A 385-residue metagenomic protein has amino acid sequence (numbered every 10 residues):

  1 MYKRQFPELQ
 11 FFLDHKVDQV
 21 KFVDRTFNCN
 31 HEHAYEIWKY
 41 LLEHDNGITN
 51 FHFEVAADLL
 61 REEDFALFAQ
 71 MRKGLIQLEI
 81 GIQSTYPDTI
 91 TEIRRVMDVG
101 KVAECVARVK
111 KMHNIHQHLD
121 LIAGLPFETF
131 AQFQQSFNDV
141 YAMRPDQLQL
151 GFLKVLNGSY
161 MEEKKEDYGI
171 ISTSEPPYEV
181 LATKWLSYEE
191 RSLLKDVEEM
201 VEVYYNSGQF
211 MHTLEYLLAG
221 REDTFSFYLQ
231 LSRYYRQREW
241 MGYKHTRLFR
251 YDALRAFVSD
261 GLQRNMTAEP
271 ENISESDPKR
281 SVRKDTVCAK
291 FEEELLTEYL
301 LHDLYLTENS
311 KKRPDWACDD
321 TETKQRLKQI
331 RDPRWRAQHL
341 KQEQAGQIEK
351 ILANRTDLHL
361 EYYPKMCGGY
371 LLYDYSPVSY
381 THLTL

Functional and structural regions predicted by a protein language model:
M1-Y2, T381-L385: Conserved small/polar residues in nucleotide/adenosyl-binding loops
R4-P7, F11, L193-V197: A non-catalytic, amphipathic alpha-helix used as a structural packing/dimerization or gating element in enzyme scaffolds
F6-P126: Conserved SAM/AdoMet-binding glycine-rich loop
H31-E32, I82, D88-I93, A123-Q132 (+1 more regions): Flexible glycine/acidic-rich beta-alpha junction loops that bind and position SAM and/or redox cofactors in anaerobic
R72-L75, A142-D146: Structural recognition of alpha->loop->beta junctions
F133-V140: A short alpha/beta connector and helix-capping loop motif
E199-L383: Radical SAM enzyme core and accessory elements
